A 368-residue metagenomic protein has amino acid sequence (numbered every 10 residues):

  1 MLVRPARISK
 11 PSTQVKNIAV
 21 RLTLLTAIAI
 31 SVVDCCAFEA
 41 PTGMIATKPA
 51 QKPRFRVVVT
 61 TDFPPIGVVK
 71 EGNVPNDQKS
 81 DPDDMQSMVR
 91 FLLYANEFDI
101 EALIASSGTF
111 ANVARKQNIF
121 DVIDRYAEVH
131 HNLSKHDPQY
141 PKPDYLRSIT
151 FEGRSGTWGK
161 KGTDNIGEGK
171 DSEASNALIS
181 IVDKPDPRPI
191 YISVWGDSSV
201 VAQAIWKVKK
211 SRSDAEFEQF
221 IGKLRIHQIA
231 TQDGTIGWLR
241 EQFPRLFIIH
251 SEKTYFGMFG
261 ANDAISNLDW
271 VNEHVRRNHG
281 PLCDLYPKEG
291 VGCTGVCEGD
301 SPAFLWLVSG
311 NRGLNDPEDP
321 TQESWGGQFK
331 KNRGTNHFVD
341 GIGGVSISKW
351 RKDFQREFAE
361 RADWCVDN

Functional and structural regions predicted by a protein language model:
P5-T23: Bacterial N-terminal signal peptides that target proteins for export
L22-D34: Bacterial N-terminal signal peptides
C35-E39: Boundary at the C-terminal end of the N-terminal hydrophobic targeting segment
P41-N368: N-terminal acidic, glycine/proline-rich low-complexity segments
